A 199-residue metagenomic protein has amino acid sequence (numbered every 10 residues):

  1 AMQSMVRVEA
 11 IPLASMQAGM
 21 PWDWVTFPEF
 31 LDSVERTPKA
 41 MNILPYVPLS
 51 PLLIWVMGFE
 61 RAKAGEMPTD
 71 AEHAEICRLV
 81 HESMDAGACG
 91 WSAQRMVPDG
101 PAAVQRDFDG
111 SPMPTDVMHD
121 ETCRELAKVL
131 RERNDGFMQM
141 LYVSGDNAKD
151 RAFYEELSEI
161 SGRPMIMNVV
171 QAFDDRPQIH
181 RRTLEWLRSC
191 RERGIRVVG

Functional and structural regions predicted by a protein language model:
A1-W91: Divalent-metal coordination cores built from histidine and acidic residues
A86-G199: Active-site core of metal-dependent hydrolases
